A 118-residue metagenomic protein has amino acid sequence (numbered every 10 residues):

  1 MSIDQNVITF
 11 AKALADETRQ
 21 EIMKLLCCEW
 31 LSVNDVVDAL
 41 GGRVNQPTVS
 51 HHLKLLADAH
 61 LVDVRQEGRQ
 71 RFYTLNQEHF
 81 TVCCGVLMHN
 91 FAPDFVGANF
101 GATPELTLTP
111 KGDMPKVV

Functional and structural regions predicted by a protein language model:
M1-N6, Q77-V118: Amphipathic alpha-helical dimerization/coiled-coil segments that flank or bridge DNA-binding/regulatory modules
N6-T48, Q70-H79: N-terminal helix-turn-helix DNA-binding core of bacterial DNA-binding proteins
G41-G42, L61-V64, T81: Alpha-helical interaction segments
H52-K54: Short, hydrophobic-biased segments on the C-terminal half of alpha helices that form "recognition helices"
A57-G68, T74: Beta-hairpin "wing" of winged helix-turn-helix
